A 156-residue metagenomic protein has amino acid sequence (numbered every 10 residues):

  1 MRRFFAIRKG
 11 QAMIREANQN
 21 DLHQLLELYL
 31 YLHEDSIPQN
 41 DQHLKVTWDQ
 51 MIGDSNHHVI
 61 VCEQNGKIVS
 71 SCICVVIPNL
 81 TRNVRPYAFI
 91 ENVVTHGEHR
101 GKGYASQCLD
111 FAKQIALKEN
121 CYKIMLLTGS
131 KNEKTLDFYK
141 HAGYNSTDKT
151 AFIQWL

Functional and structural regions predicted by a protein language model:
M13-L25: A short beta-loop-alpha structural element at the N-terminal edge of CoA-dependent acyl/N-acetyltransferase catalytic
L26-Q50: Conserved GNAT-fold acetyl-CoA-binding loop/helix
D49-V61, F89: A short helix-loop-beta-strand connector motif used in the catalytic cores of GNAT acetyltransferases and, in some
V61, K67-V76, V94: Conserved beta-strand in the GNAT
N79-I90, R100, D148: A conserved beta-turn-beta hairpin within the catalytic core of GNAT-like acetyltransferases that forms part
T95, G101-Q114, H141: Conserved acetyl-CoA-binding loop-helix of GNAT-fold acetyltransferases
L109, A116-T128: Conserved GNAT acetyl-CoA-binding A-motif
M125-T135, I153: Conserved beta-strand-loop-alpha-helix junction that forms the acyl-donor binding cleft
